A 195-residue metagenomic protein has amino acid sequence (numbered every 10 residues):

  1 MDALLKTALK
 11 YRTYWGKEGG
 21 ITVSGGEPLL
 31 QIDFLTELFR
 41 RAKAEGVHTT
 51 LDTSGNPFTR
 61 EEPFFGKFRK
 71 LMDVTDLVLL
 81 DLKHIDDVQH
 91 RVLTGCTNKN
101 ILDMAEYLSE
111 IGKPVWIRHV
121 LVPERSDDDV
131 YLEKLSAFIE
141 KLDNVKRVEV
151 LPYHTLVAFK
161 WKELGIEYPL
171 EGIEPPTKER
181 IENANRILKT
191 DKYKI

Functional and structural regions predicted by a protein language model:
D2-L156, K162: Conserved AdoMet/S-adenosylmethionine-binding subsite of the radical SAM
A137-E140, K146, K162-I187: A structural motif corresponding to the C-terminal lobe/cap of the Radical SAM core domain
T190-I195: Radical SAM enzyme core and accessory elements
